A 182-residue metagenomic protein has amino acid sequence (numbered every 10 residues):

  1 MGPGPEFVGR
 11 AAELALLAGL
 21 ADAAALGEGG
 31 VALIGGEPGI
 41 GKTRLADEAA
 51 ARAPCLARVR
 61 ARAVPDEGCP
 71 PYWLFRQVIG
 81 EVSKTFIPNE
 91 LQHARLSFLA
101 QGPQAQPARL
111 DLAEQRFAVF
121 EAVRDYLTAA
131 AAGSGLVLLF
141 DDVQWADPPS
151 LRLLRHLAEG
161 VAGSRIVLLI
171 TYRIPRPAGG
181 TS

Functional and structural regions predicted by a protein language model:
M1-S182: Key residue(s) within conserved catalytic/signature motifs
